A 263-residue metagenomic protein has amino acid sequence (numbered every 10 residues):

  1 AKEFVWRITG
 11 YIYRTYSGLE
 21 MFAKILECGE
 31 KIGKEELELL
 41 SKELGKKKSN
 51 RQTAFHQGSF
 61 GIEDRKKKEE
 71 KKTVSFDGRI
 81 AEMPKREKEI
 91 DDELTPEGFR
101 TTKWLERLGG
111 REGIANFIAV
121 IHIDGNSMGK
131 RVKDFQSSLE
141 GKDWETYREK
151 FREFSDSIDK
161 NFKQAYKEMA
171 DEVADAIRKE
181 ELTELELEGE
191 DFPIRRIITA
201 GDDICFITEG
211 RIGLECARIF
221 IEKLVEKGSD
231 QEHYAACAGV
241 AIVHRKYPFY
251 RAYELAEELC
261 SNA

Functional and structural regions predicted by a protein language model:
A1-A263: Regulatory and interdomain segments flanking nucleotide-handling catalytic cores in signaling/defense enzymes
